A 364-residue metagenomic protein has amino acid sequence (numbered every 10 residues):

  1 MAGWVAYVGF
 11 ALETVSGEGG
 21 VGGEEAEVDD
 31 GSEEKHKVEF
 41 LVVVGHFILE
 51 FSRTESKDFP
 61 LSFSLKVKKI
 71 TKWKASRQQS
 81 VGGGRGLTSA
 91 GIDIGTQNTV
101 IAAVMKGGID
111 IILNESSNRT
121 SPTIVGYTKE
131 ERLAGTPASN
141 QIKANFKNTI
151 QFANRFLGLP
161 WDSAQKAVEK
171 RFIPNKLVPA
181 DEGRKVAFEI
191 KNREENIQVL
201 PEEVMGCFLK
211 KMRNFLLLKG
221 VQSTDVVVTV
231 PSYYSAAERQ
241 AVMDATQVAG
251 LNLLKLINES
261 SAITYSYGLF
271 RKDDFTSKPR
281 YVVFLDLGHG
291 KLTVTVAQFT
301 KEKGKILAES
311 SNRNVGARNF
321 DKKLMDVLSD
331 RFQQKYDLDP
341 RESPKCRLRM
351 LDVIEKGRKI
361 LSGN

Functional and structural regions predicted by a protein language model:
G3-W4, V8-F10, V15, V42 (+6 more regions): Oxyanion-binding/catalytic loops of NTP- or PPi-dependent enzymes
Y7, D29-D30: Acidic/polar hotspots within intrinsically disordered regions
G22, E27, E33-V38, V44-H46: Repetitive helical segments and hydrophobic/amphipathic motifs
K185-I190: Generic recognition of long tandem-repeat/solenoid scaffolds
